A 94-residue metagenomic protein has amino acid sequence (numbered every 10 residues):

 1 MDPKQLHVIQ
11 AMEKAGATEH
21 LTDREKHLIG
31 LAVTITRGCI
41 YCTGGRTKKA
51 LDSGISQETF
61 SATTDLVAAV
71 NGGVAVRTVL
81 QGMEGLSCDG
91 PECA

Functional and structural regions predicted by a protein language model:
M1-A94: Hydrophobic alpha-helical segments
